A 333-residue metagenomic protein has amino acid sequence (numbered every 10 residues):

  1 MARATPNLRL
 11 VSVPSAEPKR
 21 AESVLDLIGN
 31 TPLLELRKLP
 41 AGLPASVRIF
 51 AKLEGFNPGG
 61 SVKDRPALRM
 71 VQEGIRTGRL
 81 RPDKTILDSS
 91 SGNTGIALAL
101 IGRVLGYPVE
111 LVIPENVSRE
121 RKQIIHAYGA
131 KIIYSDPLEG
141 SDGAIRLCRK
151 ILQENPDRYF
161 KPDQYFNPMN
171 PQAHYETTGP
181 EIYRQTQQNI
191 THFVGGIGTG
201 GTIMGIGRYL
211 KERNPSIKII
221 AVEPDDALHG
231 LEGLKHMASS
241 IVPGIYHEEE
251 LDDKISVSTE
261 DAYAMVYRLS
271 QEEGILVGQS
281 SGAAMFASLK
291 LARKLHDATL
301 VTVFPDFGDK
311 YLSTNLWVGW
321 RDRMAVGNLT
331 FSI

Functional and structural regions predicted by a protein language model:
M1-I333: PLP-dependent amino-acid enzyme catalytic core
